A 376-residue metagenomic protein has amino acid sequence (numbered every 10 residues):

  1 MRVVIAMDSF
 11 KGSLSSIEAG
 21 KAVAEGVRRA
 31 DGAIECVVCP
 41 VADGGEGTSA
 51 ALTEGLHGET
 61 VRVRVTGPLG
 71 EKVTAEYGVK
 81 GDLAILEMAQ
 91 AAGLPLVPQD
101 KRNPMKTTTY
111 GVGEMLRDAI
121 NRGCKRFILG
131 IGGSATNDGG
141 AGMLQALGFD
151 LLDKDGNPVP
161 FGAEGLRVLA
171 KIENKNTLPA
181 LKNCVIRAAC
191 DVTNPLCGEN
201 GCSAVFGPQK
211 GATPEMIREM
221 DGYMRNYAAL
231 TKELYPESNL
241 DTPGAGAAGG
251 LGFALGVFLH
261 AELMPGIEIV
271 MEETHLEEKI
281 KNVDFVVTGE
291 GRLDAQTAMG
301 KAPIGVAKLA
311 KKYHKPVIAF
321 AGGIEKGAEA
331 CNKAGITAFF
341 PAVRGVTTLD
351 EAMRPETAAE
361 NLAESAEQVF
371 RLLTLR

Functional and structural regions predicted by a protein language model:
M1-I131, A135-R376: N-terminal loops that bind phosphate or other acidic moieties and the adjacent beta-alpha structural core
